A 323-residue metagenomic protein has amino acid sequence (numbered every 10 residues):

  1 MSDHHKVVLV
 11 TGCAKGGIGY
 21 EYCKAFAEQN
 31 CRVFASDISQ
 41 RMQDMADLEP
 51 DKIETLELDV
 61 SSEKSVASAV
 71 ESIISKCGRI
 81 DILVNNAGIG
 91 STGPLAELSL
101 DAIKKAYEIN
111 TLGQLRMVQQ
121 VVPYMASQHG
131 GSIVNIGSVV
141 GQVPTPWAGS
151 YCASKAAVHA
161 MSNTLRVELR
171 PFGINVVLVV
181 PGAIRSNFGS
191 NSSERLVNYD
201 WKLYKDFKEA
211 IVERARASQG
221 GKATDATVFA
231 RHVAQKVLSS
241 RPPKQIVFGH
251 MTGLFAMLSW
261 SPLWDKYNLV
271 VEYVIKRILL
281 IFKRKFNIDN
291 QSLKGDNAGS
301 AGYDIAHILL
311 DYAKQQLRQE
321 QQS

Functional and structural regions predicted by a protein language model:
S2-F34: Canonical Rossmann dinucleotide-binding motif of NAD(H)/NADP(H)-dependent dehydrogenases/reductases, specifically
L58-S68, L100: The beta1-alpha1 cofactor-binding region of Rossmann-like NAD(H)/NADP(H)-dependent oxidoreductases
P94-L95, A102-K104: Substrate-binding pocket helix/loop in short-chain dehydrogenase/reductase
V118, S154-A157: Active-site helix of classical SDR
V118-Q119, N163: A short, exposed helix-loop element centered on a Lys and neighboring polar residues
S138: Residue(s) in the substrate-gating loop at a strand-loop-helix junction that position the organic substrate next
R170-G220: C-terminal beta-strand-loop-alpha-helix "lid" module of Rossmann-like NAD(P)-dependent dehydrogenases
